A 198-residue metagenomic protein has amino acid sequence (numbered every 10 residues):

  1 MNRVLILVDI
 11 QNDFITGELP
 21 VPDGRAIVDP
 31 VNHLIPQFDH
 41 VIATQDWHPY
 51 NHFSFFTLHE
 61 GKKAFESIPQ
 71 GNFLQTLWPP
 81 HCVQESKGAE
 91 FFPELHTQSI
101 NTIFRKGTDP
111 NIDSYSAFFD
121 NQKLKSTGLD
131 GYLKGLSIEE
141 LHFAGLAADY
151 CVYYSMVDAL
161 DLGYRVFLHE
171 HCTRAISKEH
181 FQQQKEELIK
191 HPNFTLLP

Functional and structural regions predicted by a protein language model:
M1-P110, G135, E139, V157 (+2 more regions): Active-site acidic carboxylates
H48, A147-C151: Gly/Ser/Thr-rich loops at beta-strand to alpha-helix junctions that form or flank small-molecule/cofactor-binding
N111-G135: Alpha-helical scaffold elements lining the catalytic groove of polysaccharide deacetylases
A144: Short beta-strand immediately N-terminal to the catalytic nucleophile in serine-hydrolase-like folds
Y153-S155: Short glycine-rich, acidic/polar surface loops and turns
